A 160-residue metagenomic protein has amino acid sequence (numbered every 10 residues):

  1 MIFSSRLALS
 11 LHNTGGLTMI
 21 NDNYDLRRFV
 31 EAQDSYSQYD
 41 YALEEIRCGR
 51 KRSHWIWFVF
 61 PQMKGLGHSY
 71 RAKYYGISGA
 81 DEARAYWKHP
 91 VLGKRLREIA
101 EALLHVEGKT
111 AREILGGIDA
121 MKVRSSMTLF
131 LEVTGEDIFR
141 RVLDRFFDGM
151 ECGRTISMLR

Functional and structural regions predicted by a protein language model:
F3-T18: Short, Lys/Arg-enriched N-terminal segments with co-localized hydrophobic residues within the first ~10-30 amino acids
G16-S37: Extreme N-terminal tail/first-helix region
E31-S53: An N-terminal domain-cap segment
E45-A80: Hydrophobic/aromatic-rich, well-ordered segments within soluble, folded domains that form packed cores
K51-F58, R95, D119-S126, I138-V142: Residue-level detector of well-ordered alpha-helical segments, enriched for hydrophobic/aromatic packing positions
G76-R95, M150-G153, L159: C-terminal end-helix/capping segment
A85-L129: Mid-chain, well-packed structural core segment of small domains
G135-R160: Charged phosphate-binding loop/patch that engages nucleotide di/tri-phosphates or the phosphate backbone of nucleic
